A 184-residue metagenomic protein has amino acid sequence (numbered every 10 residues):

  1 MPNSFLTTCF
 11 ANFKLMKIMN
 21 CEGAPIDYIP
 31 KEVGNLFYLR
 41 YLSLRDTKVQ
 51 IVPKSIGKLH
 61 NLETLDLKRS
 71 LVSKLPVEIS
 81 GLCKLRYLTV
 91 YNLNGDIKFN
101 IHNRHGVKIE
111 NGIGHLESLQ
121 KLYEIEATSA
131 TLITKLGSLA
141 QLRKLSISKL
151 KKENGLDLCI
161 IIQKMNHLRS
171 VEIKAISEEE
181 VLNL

Functional and structural regions predicted by a protein language model:
M1-A130, L136-N154, I162-E180: Predominantly recognizes leucine-rich repeat
